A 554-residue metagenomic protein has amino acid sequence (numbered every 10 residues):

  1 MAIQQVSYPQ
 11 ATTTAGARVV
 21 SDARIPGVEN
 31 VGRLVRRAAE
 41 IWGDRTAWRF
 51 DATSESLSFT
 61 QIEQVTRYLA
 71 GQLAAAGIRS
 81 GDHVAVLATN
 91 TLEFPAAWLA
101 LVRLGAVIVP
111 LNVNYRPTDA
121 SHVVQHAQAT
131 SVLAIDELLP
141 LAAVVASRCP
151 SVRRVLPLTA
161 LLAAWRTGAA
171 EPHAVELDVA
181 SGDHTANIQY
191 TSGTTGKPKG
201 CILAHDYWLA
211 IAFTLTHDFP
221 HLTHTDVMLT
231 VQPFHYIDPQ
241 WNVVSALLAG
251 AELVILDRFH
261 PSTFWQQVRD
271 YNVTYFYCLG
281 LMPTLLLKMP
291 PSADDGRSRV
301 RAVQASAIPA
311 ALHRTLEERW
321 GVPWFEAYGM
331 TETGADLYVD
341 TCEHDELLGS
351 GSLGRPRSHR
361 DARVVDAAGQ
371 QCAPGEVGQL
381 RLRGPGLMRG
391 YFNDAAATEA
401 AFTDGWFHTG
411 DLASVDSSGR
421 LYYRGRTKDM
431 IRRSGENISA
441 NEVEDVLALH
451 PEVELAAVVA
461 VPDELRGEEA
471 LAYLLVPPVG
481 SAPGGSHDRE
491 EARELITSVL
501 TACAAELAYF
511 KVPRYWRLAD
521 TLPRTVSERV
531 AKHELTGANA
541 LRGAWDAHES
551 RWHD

Functional and structural regions predicted by a protein language model:
M1, L34, G71, A75-A76 (+4 more regions): Structural core segment of the AMP-binding/adenylate-forming
G27, D44-T91, P95-L99, R116-S121 (+1 more regions): Conserved AMP-binding/adenylate-forming core of the ANL superfamily
V28, G43-T46, E171-Y190, G196-K197 (+2 more regions): Conserved pre-ATP/AMP-binding loop-to-beta segment of ANL
S56-T60, A186-A210: Conserved AMP-binding A3 loop
H83, T89-V109, V113-P117, Q125-S131 (+4 more regions): A short helix-loop-beta submotif of the ANL/AMP-binding
F94, Y115-S121, V132-A134, F276 (+8 more regions): AMP-binding/adenylate-forming catalytic core of the ANL superfamily
L209-V227, F234-T274, M289: Conserved AMP-binding/adenylation subdomain of ANL enzymes
L248, D270-C278, L287-L347, D361: Gly/Ser/Thr-rich phosphate-binding loop
